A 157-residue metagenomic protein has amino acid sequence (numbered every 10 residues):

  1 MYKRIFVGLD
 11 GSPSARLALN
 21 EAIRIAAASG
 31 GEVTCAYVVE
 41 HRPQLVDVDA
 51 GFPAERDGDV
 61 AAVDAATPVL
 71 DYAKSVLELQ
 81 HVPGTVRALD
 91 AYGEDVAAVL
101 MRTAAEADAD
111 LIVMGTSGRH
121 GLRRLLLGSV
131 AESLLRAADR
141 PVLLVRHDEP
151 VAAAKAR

Functional and structural regions predicted by a protein language model:
K3-E55, V76-T85: Small/aliphatic-rich secondary-structure junction motif
A18, L45-V48, V96-V99, R124-L125 (+1 more regions): Short, well-ordered secondary-structure micro-motifs
V38-P68, T103, V151-R157: Acidic, proline/glycine-rich short linear motifs
S75-I112, P150-R157: Structural beta-alpha unit
L111-S133, V151-K155: Glycine-rich, Arg-bearing micro-motifs that act as flexible, cationic patches
R140-A152: Short, flexible loop segments at boundaries between secondary-structure elements
